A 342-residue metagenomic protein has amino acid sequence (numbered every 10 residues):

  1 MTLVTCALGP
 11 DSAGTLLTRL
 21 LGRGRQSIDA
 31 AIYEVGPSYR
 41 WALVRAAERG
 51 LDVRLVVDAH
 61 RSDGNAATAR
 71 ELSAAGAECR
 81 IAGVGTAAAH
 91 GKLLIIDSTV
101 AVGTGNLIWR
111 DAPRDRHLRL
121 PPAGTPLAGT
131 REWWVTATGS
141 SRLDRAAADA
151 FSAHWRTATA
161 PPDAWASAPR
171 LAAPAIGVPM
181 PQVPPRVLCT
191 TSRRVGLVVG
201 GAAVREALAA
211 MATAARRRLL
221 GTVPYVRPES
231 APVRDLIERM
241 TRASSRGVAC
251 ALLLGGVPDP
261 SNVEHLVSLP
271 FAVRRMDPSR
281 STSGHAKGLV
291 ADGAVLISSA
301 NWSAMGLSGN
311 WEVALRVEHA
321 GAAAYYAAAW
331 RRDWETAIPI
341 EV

Functional and structural regions predicted by a protein language model:
M1-I81, A87, I95-V342: Charged, low-complexity intrinsically disordered terminal segments
